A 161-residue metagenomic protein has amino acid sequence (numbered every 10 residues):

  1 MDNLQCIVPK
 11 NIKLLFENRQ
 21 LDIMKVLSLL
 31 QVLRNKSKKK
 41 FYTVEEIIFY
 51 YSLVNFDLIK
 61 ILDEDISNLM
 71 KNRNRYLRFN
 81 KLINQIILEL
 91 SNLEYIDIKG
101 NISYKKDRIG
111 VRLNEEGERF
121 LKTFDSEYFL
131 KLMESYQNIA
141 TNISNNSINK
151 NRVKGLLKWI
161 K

Functional and structural regions predicted by a protein language model:
M1-I23, K131, L157-K161: Eukaryotic partner-binding/assembly regions in large regulatory complexes
M1-L4, S52-I66, T123-E134: Short secondary-structure boundary segments
V8-K10, I86-E94, S144-G155: Short secondary-structure transition/capping segments
L14-Y104: Conserved, aromatic- and glycine-enriched, well-ordered alpha/beta core segments that occur as contiguous structural
T43, N114, S144-S147: Helix N-cap and loop-to-helix transition residues
K99-L130: Accessory beta->alpha helical hairpin/"wing" motif in late/C-terminal subdomains of nucleic-acid enzymes
T123-K161: Exposed, interaction-prone assembly regions rather than primary DNA-binding/catalytic cores
